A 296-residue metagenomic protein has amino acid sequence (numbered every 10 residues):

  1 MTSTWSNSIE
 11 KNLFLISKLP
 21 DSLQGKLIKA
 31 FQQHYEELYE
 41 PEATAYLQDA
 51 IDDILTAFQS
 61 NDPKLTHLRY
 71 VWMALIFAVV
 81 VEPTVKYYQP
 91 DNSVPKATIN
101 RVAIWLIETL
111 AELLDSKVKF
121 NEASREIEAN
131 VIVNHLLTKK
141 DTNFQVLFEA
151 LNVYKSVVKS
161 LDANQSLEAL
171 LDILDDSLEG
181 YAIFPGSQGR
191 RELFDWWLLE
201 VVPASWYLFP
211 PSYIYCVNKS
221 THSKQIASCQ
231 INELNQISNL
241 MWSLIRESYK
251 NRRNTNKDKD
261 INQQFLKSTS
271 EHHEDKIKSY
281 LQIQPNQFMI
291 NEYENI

Functional and structural regions predicted by a protein language model:
S3-P210, Y215, I283-I296: Structured binding/interaction patches within domain cores
P203-I296: Charge-dense, extended regions
